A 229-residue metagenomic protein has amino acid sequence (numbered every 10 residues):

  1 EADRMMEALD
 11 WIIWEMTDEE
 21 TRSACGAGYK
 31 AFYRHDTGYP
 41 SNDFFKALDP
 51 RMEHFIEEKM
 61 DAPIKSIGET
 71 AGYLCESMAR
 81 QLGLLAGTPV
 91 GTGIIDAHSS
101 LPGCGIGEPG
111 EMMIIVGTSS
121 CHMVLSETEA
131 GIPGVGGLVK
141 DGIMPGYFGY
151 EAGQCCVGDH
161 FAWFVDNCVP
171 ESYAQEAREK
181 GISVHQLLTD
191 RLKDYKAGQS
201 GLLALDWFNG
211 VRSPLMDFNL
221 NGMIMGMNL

Functional and structural regions predicted by a protein language model:
E1-R22, K30-F55, G68-L229: Active-site core segments that coordinate phosphate-bearing ligands/cofactors across diverse enzyme families
G26: Dinucleotide-binding Rossmann-like beta1-alpha1 core, especially the glycine-rich loop that anchors the ADP
E58-K59: Long, well-ordered, tryptophan-enriched scaffold segments
